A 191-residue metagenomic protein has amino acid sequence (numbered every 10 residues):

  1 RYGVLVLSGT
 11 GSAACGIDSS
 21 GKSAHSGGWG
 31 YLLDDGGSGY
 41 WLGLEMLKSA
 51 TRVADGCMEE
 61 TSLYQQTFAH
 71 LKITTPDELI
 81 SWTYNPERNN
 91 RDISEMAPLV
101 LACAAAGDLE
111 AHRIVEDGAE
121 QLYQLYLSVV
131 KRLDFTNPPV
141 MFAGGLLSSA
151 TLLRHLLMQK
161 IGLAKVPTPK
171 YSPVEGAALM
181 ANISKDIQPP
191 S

Functional and structural regions predicted by a protein language model:
R1-E60: Phosphate-binding/catalytic loop of phosphoryl-transfer enzymes
R1-V4, K48-S191: ATP-binding/phosphotransfer module of carbohydrate and carboxylate kinases, centering on a glycine-rich
